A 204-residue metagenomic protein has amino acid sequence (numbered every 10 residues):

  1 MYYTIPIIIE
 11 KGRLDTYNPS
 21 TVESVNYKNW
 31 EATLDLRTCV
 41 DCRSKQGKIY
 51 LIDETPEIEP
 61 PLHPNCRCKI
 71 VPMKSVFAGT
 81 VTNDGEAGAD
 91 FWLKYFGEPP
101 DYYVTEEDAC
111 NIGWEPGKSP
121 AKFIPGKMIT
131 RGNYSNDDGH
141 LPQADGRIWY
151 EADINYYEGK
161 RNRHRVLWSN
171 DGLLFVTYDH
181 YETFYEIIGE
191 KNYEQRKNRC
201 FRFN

Functional and structural regions predicted by a protein language model:
M1-N65, V71-G88, E106-N111, E115-M128 (+1 more regions): Domain-core detector
K11, D90, N198-C200: Generic N-terminal initiation segments characterized by hydrophobic and/or small/turn-forming residues
V22, N26-T33, T38-R43, C110-K191 (+1 more regions): Functional cores of ribonucleases/endoribonucleases
K69-S75, E186-K191: Short beta-strand-to-coil "C-cap" segments at the C-terminal boundary of structured domains/repeats, marking
F91-E98, D171-L173: Second-shell loop/turn segments in exported
Y102-V104: Extracytoplasmic c-type cytochrome modules immediately beyond a signal peptide or single-pass transmembrane anchor
